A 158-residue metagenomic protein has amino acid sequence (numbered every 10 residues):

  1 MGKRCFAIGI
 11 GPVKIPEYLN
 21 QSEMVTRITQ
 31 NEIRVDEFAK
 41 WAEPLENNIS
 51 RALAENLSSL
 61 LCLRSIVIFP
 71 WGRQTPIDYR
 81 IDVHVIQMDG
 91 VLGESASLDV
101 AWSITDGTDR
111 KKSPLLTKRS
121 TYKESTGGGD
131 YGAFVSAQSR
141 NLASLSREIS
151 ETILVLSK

Functional and structural regions predicted by a protein language model:
M1-N47, S95, V155-K158: A structural "domain/chain start" motif
R4, L60-K111, G127: Surface-exposed short loop/turn segments
G11-V13, R27-T29, S103, G107 (+1 more regions): Generic beta-structure capping elements
I33-K40, R110-R147: Short secondary-structure boundary motifs at beta->alpha junctions and helix caps
E46, S50-A54, S139-L142, S146 (+1 more regions): Extracytoplasmic/secreted envelope proteins and their assembly/folding machinery, especially bacterial periplasmic
A54, S58-C62, S150-K158: Sec-exported extracytoplasmic/periplasmic mature domains
A96-T105, R119-K123, L142-L156: C-terminal or internal capping secondary-structure element at the end of a domain, subdomain, or sheet
